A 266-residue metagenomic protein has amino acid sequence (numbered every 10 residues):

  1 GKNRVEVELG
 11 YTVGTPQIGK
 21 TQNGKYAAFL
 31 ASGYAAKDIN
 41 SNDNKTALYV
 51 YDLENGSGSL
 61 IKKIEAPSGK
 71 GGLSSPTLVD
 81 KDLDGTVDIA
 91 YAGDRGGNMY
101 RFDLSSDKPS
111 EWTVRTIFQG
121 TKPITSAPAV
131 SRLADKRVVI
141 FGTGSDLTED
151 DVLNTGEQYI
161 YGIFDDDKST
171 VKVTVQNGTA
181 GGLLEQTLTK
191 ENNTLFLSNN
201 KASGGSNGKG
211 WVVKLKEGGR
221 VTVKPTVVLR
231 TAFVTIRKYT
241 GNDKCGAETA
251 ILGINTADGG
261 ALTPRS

Functional and structural regions predicted by a protein language model:
G1-S266: Beta-propeller fold recognition
